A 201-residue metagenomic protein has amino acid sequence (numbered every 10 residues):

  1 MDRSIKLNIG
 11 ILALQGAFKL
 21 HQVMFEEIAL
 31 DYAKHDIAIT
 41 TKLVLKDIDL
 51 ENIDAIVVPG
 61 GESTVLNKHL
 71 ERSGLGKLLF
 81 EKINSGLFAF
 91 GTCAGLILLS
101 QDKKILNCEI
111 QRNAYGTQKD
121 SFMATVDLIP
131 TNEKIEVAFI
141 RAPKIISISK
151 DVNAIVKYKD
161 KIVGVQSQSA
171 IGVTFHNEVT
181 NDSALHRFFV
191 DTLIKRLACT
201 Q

Functional and structural regions predicted by a protein language model:
M1-E71, F80-E81, S183-R187, D191-Q201: N-terminal beta1-alpha1 cap of cysteine-dependent amidohydrolase-like domains
I5-L7, N132-I135, V165-I171: Beta-strand-turn-beta hairpins that frame and shape the catalytic cleft of phosphate-ester-processing enzymes
G16-K19, V65, Y115-G116, I145-S147 (+2 more regions): Short, acidic Gly/Pro/Ser/Thr-rich loop/turn segments
V57-P59, F90, F139, G172-T174: Structural motif
E62-D127: Cysteine-nucleophile active-site neighborhood
Q101-K161: Pocket-forming structural segment of enzyme catalytic cores
K157-K195: A glycine-centered loop/beta-turn motif at secondary-structure junctions
